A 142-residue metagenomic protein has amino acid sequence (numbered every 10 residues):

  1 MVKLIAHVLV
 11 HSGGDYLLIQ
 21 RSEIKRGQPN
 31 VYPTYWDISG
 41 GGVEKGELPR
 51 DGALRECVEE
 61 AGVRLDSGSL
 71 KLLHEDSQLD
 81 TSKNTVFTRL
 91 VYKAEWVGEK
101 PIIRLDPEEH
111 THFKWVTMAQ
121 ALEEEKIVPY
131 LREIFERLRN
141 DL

Functional and structural regions predicted by a protein language model:
M1-L18, S39, E75, V91-K93: Conserved N-terminal beta-strand and adjoining loop/helix that marks the start of the Nudix/MutT-like hydrolase domain
V2, N30-Y35, K83-T88, P107-H110: A generic structural micro-feature
S12-G14, D76-I102, K114, A119 (+1 more regions): Active-site-adjacent beta-strand/loop module that shapes the phosphate/pyrophosphate-binding cleft
D15-E59: Conserved Nudix-box catalytic region and its N-terminal flanking loop in Nudix hydrolases and closely related
S22, L73-S77: Generic short beta-strand segments
P33-W36, D106-L142: Nudix hydrolase/Nudix homology domain
G41, R55, G68, V116-A119: Structural detector for helix-capping/boundary residues
R64-H74: A short coil-to-beta-strand element that immediately follows conserved catalytic motifs
